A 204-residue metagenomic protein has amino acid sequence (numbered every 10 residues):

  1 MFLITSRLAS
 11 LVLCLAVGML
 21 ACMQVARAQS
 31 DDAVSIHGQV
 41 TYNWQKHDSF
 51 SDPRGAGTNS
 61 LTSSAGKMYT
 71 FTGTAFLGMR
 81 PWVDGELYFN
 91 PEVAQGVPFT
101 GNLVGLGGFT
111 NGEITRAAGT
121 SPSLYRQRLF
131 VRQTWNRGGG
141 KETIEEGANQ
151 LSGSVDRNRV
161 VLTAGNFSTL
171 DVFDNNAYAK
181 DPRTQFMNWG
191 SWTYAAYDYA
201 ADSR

Functional and structural regions predicted by a protein language model:
S10-C22: Bacterial N-terminal signal peptides
D31, R80-D84, N136-G138, R157 (+1 more regions): Outer-membrane beta-barrel channels and translocator barrels
D32-I36, V83-F89, Y125-Q127, D156-V160: Outer-envelope beta-barrel architecture signal
G38, G73-M79, L129-Q133, A164: Residues on the lipid-exposed face of transmembrane beta-strands in outer-membrane beta-barrel proteins
Y42, M79-P81, P91, Q133-W135 (+1 more regions): Residue-level signature of outer-membrane beta-barrel architecture
K46-T70, N176-K180: Surface-exposed strand-loop-strand hairpins of Gram-negative outer-membrane beta-barrel proteins
D48, D84-L87, R137-E142: Repeated loop/turn-to-beta-strand initiation elements of outer-membrane beta-barrel proteins
L103-F130, G138-R204: Surface-exposed coil loops of outer-membrane beta-barrel proteins
